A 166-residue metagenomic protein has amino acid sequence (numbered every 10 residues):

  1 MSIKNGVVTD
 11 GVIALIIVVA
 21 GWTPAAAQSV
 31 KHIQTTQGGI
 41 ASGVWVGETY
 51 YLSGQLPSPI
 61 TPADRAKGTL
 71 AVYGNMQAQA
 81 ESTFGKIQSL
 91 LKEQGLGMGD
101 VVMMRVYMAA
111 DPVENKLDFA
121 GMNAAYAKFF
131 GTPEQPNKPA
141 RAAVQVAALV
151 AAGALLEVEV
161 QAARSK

Functional and structural regions predicted by a protein language model:
N5-G85, S89-K166: N-terminal presequence-like segments and the immediate start of the first folded domain
